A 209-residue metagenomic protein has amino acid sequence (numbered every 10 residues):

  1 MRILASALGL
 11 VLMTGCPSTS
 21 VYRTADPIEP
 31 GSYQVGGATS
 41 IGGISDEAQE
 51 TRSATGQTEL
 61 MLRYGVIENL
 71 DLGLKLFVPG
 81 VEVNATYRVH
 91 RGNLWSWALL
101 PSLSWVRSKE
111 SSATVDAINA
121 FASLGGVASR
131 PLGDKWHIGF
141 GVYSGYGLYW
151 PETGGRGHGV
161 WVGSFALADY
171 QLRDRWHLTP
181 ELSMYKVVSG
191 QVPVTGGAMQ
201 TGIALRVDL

Functional and structural regions predicted by a protein language model:
M1-C16: Sec-dependent bacterial lipoprotein signal peptides
G9, I28, R63-G65, D169: Generic structural signal for beta-strand residues in well-ordered domains
L12-A38, A48-E50, D134: Outer-membrane beta-barrel biogenesis signature
V21-Y22, E59, F165: A generic local structural motif
D26-I28, Q34-A38, G43, S108-L209: Outer-membrane beta-barrel transmembrane domain signature
T51-V106: Glycine- and aromatic-enriched membrane insertion/assembly motifs of diderm outer-membrane and organelle channel
